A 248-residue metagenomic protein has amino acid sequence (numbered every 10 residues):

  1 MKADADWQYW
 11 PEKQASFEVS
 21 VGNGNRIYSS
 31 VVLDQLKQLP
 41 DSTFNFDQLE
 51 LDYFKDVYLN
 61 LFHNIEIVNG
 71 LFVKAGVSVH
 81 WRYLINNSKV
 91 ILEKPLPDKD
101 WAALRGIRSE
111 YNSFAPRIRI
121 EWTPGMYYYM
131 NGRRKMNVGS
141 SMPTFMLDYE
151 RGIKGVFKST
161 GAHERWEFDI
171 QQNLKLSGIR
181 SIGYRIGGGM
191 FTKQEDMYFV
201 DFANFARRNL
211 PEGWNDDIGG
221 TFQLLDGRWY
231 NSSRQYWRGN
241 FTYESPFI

Functional and structural regions predicted by a protein language model:
M1-Q14, G24-S30, V68: Membrane-proximal, glycine/serine-rich, low-complexity loop/turn segments characteristic of large bacterial
Y9-E12, A103, G239: Intrinsic disorder/low-complexity segments enriched in polar/charged and small flexible residues
S16-L36, D41-L51, G106, N137 (+1 more regions): C-terminal outer-membrane beta-barrel translocator/porin domains of Gram-negative envelope proteins and their
V31-G178: Transmembrane beta-strand segments of outer-membrane beta-barrel domains in Gram-negative and organellar OMPs
